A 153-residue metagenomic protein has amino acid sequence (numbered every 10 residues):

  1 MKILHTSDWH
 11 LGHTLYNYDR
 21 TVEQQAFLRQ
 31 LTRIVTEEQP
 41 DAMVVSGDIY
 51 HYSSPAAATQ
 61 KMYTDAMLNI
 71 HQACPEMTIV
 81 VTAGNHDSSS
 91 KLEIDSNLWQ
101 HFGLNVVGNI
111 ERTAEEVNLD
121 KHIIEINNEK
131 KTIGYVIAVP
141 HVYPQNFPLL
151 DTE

Functional and structural regions predicted by a protein language model:
M1-L68, P75-E76: N-terminal active-site segment of His-dependent metallophosphoesterases
K2, T78-V80, N105, Y135: Proline-centered loop/turn at the N-terminus of a beta-strand
L15-Y16, I49-M67, A83-F102, V106-G108 (+1 more regions): Metal-dependent catalytic neighborhoods of phosphoester/phosphodiester hydrolases
I70-I79, T113-E115: Short, charged helix-to-loop "capping" segments that act as catalytic/coupling loops
D87-E153: His/Asp/Glu-rich metal-coordinating catalytic cores of metallo-dependent phosphodiesterases/hydrolases acting on
